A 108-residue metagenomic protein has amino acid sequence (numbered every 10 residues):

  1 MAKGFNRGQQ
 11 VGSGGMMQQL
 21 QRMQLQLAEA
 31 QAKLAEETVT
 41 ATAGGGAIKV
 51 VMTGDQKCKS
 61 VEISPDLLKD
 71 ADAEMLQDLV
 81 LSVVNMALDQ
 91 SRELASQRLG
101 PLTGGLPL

Functional and structural regions predicted by a protein language model:
M1-T40, A87-L108: Long amphipathic alpha-helical segments used for membrane anchoring, targeting, substrate engagement, or oligomerization
V11, V39, V50-V51, V61 (+1 more regions): Extended aliphatic helical segments
L20, Q56, V80: Residue-level signature of catalytic and energy-coupling elements of molecular machines, predominantly ATP/GTP-dependent
T42, I48-V50, D55-D70: Amphipathic, hydrophobic secondary-structure cores in small proteins
G45-A47, G105-L106: Gly/Ser/Thr-rich helix-start
E62-Q90, Q97: Active-site- and interface-proximal helix/loop "cap" or "latch" segments in soluble metabolic and energy-transducing
